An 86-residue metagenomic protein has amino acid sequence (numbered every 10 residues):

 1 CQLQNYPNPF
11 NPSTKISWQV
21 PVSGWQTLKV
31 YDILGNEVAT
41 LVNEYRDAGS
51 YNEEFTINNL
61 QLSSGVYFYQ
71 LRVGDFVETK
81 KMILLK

Functional and structural regions predicted by a protein language model:
C1-Y6, F10-Y31, T40, N52-N59 (+1 more regions): Glycine-centered coil/turn sites that cap beta-strands in beta-rich domains
P7, V38, K80-M82: Generic secondary-structure boundary/loop-capping signal
P7-P9, Y45, K86: Short, low-complexity Ser/Thr-rich regulatory SLiMs
V38-R46: Solvent-exposed serine/threonine-rich low-complexity stretches and specific carbohydrate-binding patches
N43-E44, E53-F55, K80-M82: Generic detection of short hydrophobic beta-strand segments and adjacent strand-loop junctions
Y45, N59-Q61: Short, flexible loop/turn segments at beta-strand junctions in immunoglobulin-like and fibronectin type III
A48, S64-K86: C-terminal tail/sorting-segment detector
